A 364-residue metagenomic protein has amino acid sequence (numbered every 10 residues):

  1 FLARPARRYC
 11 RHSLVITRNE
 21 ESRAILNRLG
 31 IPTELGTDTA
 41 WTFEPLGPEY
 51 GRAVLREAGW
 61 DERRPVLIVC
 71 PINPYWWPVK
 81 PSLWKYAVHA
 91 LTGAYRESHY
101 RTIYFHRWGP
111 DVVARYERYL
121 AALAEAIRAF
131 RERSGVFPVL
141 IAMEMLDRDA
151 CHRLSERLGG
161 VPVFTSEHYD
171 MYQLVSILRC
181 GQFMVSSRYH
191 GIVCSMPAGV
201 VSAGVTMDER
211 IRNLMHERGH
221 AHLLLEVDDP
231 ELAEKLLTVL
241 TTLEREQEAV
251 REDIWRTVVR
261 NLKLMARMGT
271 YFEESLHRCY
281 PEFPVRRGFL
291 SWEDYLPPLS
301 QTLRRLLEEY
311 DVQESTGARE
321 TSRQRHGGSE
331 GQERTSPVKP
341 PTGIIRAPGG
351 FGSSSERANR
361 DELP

Functional and structural regions predicted by a protein language model:
F1-E320, E333-T335, T342, R357-A358 (+1 more regions): Active-site anion-handling motifs in enzyme catalytic cores
T321-E333, R346-G349, N359: Short, low-complexity, charge-dense intrinsically disordered segments
